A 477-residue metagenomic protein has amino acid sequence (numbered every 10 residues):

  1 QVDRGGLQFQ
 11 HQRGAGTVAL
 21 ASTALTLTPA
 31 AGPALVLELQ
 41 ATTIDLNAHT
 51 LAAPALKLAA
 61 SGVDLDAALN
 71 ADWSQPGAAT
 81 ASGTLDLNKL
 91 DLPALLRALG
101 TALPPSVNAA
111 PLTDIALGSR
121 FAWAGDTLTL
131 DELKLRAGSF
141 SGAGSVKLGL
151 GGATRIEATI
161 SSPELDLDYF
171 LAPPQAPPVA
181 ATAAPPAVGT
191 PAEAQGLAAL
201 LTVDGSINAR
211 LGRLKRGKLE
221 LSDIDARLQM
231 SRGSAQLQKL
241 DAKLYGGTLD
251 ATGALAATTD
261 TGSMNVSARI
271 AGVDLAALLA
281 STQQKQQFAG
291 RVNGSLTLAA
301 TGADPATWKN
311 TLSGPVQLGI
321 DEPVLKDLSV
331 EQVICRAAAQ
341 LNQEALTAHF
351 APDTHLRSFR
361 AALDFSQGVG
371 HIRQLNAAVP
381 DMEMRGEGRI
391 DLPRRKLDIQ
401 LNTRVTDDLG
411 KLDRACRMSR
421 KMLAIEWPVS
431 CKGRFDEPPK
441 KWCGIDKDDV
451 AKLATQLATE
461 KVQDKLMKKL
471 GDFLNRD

Functional and structural regions predicted by a protein language model:
Q1, L92-A102, T154-T202, I320-A351: Secondary-structure transition motifs
Q1-G6, T17-A19, A30-Q40, T50-A52 (+10 more regions): Amphipathic hydrophobic-ligand
L20-T23, L51-L56, T127-K134, A209-G212 (+2 more regions): Transmembrane beta-strand segments that form the barrel wall of outer-membrane beta-barrel proteins
T43, G62, W73-Q75, K89 (+10 more regions): Transmembrane beta-strands of outer-membrane beta-barrel pores
N47-T50, R97-L99, W123-T127, D204-I207 (+4 more regions): Flexible, solvent-exposed coil segments and beta strand-coil junctions, predominantly the extracellular/periplasmic
L51, R120-L128, L133-R136, F140 (+5 more regions): Extended terminal
G83-L85, S119, G144, A158-I160 (+6 more regions): Membrane-embedded beta-strand positions of outer-membrane beta-barrel proteins
L92-P93, S141-A143, G151-A153, D166-D168 (+10 more regions): Short beta-strands and strand-coil junctions in structured, solvent-facing domains, enriched
